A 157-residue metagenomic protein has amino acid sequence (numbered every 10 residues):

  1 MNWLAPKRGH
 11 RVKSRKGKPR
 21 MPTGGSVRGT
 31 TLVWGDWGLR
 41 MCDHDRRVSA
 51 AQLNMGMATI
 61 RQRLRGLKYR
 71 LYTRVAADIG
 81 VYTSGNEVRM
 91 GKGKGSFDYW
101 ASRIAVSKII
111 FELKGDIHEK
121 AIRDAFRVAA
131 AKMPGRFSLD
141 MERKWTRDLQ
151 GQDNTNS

Functional and structural regions predicted by a protein language model:
M1-S157: Ribosome-associated RNA-binding proteins
